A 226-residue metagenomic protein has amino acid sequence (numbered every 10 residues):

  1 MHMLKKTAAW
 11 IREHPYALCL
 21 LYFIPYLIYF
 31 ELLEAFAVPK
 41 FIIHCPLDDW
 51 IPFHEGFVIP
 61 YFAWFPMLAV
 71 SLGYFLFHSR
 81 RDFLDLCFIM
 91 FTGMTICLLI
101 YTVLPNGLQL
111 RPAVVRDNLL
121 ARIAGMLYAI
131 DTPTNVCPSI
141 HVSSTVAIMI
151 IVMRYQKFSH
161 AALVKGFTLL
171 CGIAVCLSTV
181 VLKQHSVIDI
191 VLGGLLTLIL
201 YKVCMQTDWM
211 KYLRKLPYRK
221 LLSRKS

Functional and structural regions predicted by a protein language model:
H2-A69, V115-D117, A124, K225-S226: N-terminal transmembrane-helix/juxtamembrane module of multi-pass inner/ER membrane proteins
Y22-F30, E34, L68, G93-Y101 (+2 more regions): Alpha-helical transmembrane segments of multipass membrane proteins
Y29, E34-L47, L76-S159, K211-R224: Membrane-interface loops
W64-L68, T145-I148, L192-T197: Hydrophobic core segments of transmembrane alpha-helices in multi-pass, intramembrane catalytic enzymes
M67-L72, V146-I151, L170-S178: Hydrophobic, membrane-inserted alpha-helices
R111-V114, T132-C137, A174-Y201: Interfacial helix-loop-helix junctions of multi-pass membrane proteins
H160-I173: Short hydrophobic alpha-helices at membrane interfaces in multi-pass membrane enzymes
S186, L195-S226: C-terminal membrane module of polytopic membrane proteins
